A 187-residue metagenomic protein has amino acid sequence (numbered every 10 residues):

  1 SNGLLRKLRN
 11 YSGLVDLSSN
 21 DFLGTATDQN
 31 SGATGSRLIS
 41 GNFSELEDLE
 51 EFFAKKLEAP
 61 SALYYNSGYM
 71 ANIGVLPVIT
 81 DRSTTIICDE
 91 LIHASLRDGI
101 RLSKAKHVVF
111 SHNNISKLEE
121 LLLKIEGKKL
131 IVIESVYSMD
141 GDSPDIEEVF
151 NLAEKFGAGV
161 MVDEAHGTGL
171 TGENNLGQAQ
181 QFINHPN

Functional and structural regions predicted by a protein language model:
S1-A33, G127, A158: N-terminal "arm"/small-domain region of PLP-dependent enzymes with the aminotransferase-like
N30-G68: Conserved N-terminal alpha-helix of the aminotransferase class I/II PLP-enzyme fold
V75-A94: Conserved PLP-anchoring active-site segment centered on the Schiff-base-forming lysine
R82, L102-K104, F156: Short, structured coil segments at secondary-structure junctions
A94-K104: Active-site-proximal loop->helix
V108, H112-V162: Active-site phosphate-binding strand-loop segment of PLP-dependent enzymes
F156-G157, L176-N187: Conserved active-site segment immediately N-terminal to the catalytic lysine that forms the internal aldimine
